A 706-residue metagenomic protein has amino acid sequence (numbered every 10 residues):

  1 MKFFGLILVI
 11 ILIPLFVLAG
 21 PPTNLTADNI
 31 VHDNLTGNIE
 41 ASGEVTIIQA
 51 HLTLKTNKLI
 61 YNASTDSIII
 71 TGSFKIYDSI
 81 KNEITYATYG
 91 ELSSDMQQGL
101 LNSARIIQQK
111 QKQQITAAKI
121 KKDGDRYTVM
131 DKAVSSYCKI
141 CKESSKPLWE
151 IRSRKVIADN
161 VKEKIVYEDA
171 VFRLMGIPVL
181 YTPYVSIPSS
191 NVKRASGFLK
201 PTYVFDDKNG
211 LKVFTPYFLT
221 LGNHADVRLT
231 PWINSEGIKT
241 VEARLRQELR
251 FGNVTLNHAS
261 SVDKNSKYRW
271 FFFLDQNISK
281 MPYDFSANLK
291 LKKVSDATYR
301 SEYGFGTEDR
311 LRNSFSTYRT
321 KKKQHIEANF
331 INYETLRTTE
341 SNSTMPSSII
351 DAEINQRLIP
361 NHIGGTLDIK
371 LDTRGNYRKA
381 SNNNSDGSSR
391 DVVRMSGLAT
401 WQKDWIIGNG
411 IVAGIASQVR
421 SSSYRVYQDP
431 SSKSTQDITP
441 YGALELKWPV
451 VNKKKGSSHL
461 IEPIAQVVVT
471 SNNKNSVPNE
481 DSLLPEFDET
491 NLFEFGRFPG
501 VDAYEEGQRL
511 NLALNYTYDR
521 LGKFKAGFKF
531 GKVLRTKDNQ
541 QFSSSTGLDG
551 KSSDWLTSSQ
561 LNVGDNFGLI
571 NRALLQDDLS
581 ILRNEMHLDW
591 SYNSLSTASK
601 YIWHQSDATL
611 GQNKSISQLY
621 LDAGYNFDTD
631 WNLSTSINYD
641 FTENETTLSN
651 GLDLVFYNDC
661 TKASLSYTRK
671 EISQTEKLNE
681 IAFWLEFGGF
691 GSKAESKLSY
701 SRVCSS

Functional and structural regions predicted by a protein language model:
G5-L15: Bacterial N-terminal signal peptides
V9-I10, N38, S67, K155 (+1 more regions): A generic structural signal for solvent-exposed, polar alpha-helical segments
I10-L12, K55, P178, L211: Generic detection of intrinsically disordered/low-complexity segments and helix-coil linkers/edges
F16-V17, T470: Hydrophobic alpha-helical elements and their junctions with loops/disorder across both membrane and soluble proteins
G20-K142: Charged (often Lys/Glu-rich) extended helix/loop segments that serve as interaction or gating elements
E83, Y89-N102, I106-Y137, S144-I151 (+3 more regions): Outer-membrane beta-barrel proteins and related beta-barrel translocases across Gram-negative bacteria
